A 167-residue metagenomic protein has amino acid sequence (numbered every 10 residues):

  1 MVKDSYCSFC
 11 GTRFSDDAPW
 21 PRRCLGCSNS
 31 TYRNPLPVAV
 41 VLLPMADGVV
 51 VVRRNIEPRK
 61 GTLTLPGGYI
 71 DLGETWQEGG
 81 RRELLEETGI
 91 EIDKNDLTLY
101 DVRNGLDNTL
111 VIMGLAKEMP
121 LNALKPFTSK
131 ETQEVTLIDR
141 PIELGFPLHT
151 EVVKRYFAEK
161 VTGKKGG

Functional and structural regions predicted by a protein language model:
M1-V40: Acidic, metal-coordinating catalytic segment for phosphate/diphosphate chemistry, firing primarily on the Nudix
Y32-R33, R59, L106-D107: Short glycine/serine/proline-enriched coil/turn segments at secondary-structure junctions
P37-A39, R59-G61, N95: A generic structural signal for short beta-strands and their flanking turns/coil linkers
L43-P44, V51, L115, L137: Conserved hydrophobic "DFG−1" position in protein kinase catalytic cores
P44-E86: Conserved Nudix-box catalytic region and its N-terminal flanking loop in Nudix hydrolases and closely related
P66, L121-A123, G167: A short Gly-Trp-Pro
I70-R155, E159: Unchanged
E159-G167: Generic C-terminal helix-cap and adjacent flexible tail
